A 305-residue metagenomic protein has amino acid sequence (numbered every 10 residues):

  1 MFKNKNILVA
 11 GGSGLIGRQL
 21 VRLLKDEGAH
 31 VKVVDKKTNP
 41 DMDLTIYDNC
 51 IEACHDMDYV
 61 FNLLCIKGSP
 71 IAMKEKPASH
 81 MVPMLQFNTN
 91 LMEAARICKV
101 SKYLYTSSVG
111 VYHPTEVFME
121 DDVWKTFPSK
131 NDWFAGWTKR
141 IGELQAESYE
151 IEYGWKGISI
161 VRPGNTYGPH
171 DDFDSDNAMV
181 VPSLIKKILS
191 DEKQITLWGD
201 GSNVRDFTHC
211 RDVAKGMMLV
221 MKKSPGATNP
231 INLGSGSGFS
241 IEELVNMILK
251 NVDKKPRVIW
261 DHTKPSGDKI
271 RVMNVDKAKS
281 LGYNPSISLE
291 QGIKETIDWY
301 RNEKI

Functional and structural regions predicted by a protein language model:
N4, L15, L20-A29, S190-I305: C-terminal substrate-binding subdomain of Rossmann-fold SDR/epimerase-dehydratase oxidoreductases
G12: NAD(P)H cofactor-binding loop motif with strongest signal on the N-terminal glycine-rich segment
K32-N49: Adenosine-cofactor binding site in Rossmann-like domains, unifying the SAM/SAH pocket of S-adenosylmethionine-dependent
D48-M84, A94-I97: NAD(P)H-binding glycine-rich loop region in Rossmannoid oxidoreductase-like domains and their noncatalytic homologs
M81, L85, N131-E143, D174-P182 (+2 more regions): Short-chain dehydrogenase/reductase
T89-D132, S159: Conserved Rossmann-fold NAD(P)-dependent oxidoreductase catalytic core, especially the SDR/UDP-sugar
V111-H113, W133-F134, K156, R162-V181 (+1 more regions): Flexible, glycine-rich beta-alpha linker
K130-G164, I185-D191: Active-site Tyr-X1-5-Lys
